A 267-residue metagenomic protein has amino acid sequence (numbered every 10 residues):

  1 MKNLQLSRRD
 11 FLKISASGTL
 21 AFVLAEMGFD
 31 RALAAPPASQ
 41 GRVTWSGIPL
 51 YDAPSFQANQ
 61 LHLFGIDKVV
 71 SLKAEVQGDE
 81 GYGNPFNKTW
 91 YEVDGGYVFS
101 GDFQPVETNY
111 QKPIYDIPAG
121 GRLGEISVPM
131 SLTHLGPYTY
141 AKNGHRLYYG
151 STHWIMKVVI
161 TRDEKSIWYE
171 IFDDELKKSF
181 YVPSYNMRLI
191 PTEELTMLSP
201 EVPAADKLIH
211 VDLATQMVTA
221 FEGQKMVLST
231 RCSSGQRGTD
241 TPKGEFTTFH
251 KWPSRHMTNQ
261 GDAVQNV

Functional and structural regions predicted by a protein language model:
M1-D10, S17-A21, A25, D30-L33: N-terminal secretory signal peptides
L20, G28, T89-E125, F172-A204: Boundary regions of SH3-family modules and the immediately adjacent low-complexity/disordered segments in eukaryotic
E26-F56, V69: C-terminal segment of N-terminal export signals and the immediately downstream linker at the start of the mature
L50-D52, G81-Y82, G101-D102, L135 (+3 more regions): Short, solvent-exposed loop/turn elements at domain surfaces
P54-I66, Y138-Y149: SH3/SH3-like (including bacterial SH3b) beta-barrel domains that bind proline-rich motifs or cell-wall ligands
F64-P105, Y148-Y185: SH3/SH3-like beta-barrel superfamily modules
P113-V158, S199: Short, solvent-exposed interaction modules
S184-V267: Gly/Pro-biased beta-strand-loop elements
